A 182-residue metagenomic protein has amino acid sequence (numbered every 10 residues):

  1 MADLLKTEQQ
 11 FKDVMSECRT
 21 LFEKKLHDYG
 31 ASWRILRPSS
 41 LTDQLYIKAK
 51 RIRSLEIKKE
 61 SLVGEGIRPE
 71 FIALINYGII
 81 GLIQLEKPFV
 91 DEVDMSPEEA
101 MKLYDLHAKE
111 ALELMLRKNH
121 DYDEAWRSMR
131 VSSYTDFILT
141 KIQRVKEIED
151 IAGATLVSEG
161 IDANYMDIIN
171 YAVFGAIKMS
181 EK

Functional and structural regions predicted by a protein language model:
M1-K182: Intrinsically disordered, low-complexity regulatory regions that flank transcription factor DNA-binding cores
